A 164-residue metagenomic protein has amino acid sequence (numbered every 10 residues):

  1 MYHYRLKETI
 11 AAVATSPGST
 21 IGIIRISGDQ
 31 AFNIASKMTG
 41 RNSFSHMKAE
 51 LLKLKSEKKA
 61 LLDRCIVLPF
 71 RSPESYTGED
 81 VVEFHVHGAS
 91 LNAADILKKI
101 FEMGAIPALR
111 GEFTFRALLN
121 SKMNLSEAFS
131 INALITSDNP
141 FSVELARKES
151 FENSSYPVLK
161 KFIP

Functional and structural regions predicted by a protein language model:
M1-E144, K148, E152: A glycine-rich (often HGG/GG-containing) alpha/beta subdomain
E149-P164: Alpha-helical coupling/stalk and coiled-coil linker elements that connect catalytic or binding modules and transmit
